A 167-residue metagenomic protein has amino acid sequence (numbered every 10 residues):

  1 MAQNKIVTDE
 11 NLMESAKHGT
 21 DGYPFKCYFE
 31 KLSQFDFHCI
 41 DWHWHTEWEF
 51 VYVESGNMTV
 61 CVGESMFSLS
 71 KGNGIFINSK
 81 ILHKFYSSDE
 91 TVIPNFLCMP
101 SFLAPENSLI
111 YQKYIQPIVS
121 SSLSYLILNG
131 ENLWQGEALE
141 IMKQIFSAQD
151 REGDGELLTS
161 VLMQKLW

Functional and structural regions predicted by a protein language model:
M1-S68: Generic protein-terminus/edge-of-domain signal
A2-K26, L82-F146: A hydrophobic/aromatic-rich effector-binding and dimerization subdomain of bacterial HTH-type transcriptional regulators
F50, I75, L82: Extended cationic-aromatic binding surfaces that line active-site or macromolecule-binding grooves and engage
M58, K80-L82: Short beta->alpha connector loops
V62, L103-E106, G153: A generic structural signal for short coil/turn motifs at secondary-structure boundaries
E64-S79: Short acidic-glycine-tyrosine-enriched beta hairpin
Y125-Q135, S147-W167: Short, Lys/Arg-enriched, Trp-marked, Pro/Gly-tolerant hinge/linker segments that flank
